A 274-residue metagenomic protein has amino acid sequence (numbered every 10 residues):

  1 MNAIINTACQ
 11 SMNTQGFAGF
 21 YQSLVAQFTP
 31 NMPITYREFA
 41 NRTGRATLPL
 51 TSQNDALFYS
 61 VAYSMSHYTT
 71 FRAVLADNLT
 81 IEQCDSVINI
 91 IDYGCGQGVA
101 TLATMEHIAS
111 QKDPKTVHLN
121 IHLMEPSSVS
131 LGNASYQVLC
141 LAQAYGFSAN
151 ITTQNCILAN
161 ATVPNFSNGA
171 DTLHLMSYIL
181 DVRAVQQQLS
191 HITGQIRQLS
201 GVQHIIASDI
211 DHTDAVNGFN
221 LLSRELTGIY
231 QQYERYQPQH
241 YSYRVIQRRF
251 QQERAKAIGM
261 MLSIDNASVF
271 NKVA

Functional and structural regions predicted by a protein language model:
M1-R42: N-terminal auxiliary segments of SAM/dcSAM-dependent transferases
N2-T7, S130, Q137, A142-Y145 (+1 more regions): Domain-level detector for long C-terminal conserved domains
R45-E82: Class I SAM-dependent methyltransferase Rossmann-like catalytic core, especially the SAM/SAH-binding loop
N78-E82, I108-K112, V138, A142: Active-site catalytic pocket residues across diverse enzymes, especially alpha/beta-hydrolases
S86-G96: Conserved class I S-adenosyl-L-methionine
Q97-P114: Conserved SAM-binding loop of SAM-dependent methyltransferases across substrates and taxa, primarily the Class I
L119-H122: Short beta-strand element of Class I
S127: Conserved SAM/SAH-binding beta-strand->alpha-helix loop
